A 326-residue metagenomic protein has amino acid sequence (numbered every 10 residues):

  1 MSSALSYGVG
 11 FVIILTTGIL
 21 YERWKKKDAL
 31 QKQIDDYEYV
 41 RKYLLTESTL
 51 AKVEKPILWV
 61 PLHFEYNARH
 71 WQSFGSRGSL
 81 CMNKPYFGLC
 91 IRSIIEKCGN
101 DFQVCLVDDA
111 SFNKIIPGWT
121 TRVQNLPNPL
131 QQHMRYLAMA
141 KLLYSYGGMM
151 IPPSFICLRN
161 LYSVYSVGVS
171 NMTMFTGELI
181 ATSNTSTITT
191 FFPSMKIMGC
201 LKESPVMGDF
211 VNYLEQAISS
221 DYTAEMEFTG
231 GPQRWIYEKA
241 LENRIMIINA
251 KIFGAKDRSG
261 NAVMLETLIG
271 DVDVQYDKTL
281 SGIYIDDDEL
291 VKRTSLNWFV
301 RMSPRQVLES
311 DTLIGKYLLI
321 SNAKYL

Functional and structural regions predicted by a protein language model:
M1-R135, P153-L326: Glycosyltransferase-associated regions of secretory-pathway enzymes, highlighting luminal stem/catalytic domains
Y136-G148: Small-residue hinge/turn detector
